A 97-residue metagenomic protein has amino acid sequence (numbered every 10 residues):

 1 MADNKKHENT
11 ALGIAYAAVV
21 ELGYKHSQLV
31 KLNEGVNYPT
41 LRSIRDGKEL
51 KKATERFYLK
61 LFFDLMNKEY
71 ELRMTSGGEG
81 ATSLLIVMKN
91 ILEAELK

Functional and structural regions predicted by a protein language model:
M1-Y24, L32: A short, Lys/Arg-rich alpha-helix, primarily the initiator
A2, E69-K97: Short, charged recognition helix plus adjacent turn of helix-turn-helix-like nucleic-acid-binding domains
L12, T40-I44, F57-L61: Secondary-structure boundary/capping motif
A18-E21, S43, L84, K97: Compositionally biased non-globular segments, especially hydrophobic aliphatic-rich helices of signal peptides
G23-Y24, K48, N90, E95: N-terminal regions of proteins, emphasizing targeting and processing segments when present
G35-K51: Recognition helix of helix-turn-helix/homeodomain-like DNA-binding domains that insert into the DNA major groove
K52-E71: DNA major-groove recognition helix of helix-turn-helix/homeodomain DNA-binding modules
